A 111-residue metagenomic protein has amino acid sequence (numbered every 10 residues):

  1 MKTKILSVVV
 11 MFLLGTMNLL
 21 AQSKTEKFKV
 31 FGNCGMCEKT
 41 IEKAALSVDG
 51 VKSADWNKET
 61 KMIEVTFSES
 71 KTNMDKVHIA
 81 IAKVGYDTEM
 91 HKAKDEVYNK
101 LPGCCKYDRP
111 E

Functional and structural regions predicted by a protein language model:
M1-T25: Bacterial Sec-dependent N-terminal signal peptides
S23-F31, Y98: Immediate flanking context of iron-sulfur cluster ligation sites
K29-E64: N-terminal targeting signals for Sec/Tat export/insertion, comprising classic cleavable signal peptides
I41-K43, K76-V84: Short amphipathic alpha-helices in soluble, non-transmembrane regions that often serve as interface/regulatory elements
K58-T66, E96-P102: Surface-exposed aromatic
S68-M74: Helix N-cap motif at beta-to-alpha junctions
G85-V97: Conserved short beta-strand edge segments in small beta-sheet-based binding/regulatory domains
N99-E111: Short, low-order "capping/linker" segments at domain edges
